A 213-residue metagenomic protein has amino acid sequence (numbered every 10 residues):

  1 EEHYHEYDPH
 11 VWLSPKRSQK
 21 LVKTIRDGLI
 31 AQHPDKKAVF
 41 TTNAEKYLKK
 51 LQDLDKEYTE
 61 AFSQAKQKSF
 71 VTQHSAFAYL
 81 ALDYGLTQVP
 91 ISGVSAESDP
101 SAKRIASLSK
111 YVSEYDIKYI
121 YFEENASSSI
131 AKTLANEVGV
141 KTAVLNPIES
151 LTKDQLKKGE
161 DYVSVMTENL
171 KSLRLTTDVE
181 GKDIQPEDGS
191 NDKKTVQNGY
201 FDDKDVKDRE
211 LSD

Functional and structural regions predicted by a protein language model:
E1-D213: Extracytoplasmic metal-acquisition and chelation regions
